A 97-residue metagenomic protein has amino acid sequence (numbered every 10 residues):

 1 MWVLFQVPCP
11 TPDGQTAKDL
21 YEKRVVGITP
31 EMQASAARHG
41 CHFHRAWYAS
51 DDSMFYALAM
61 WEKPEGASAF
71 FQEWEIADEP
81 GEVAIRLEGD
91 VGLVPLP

Functional and structural regions predicted by a protein language model:
M1-F55, M60-Q72, R86-P97: Short S/T/G/P-rich N-terminal loop/turn motif that feeds into the first structured element of a domain
E75-E82: A common structural junction motif
